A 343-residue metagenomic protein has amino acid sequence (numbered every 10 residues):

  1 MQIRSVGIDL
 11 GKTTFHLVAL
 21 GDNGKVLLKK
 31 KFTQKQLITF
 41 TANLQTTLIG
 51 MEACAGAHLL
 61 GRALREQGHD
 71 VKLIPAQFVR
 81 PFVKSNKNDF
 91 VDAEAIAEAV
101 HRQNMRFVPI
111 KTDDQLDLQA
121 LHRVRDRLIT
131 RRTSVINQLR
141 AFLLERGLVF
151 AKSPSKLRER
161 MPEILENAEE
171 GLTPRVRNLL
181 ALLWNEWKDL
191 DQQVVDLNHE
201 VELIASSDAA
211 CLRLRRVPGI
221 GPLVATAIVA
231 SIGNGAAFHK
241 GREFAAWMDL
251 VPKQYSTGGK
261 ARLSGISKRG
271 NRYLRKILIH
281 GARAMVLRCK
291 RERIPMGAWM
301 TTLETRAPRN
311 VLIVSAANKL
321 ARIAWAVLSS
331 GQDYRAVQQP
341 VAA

Functional and structural regions predicted by a protein language model:
Q2-L20, I96: Gly/Thr-rich phosphate-binding beta-strand-loop-beta motif of the actin/hexokinase/Hsp70
N23-T47: Nucleic-acid-processing active sites and adjacent nucleic-acid-binding tracks, predominantly divalent metal-dependent
L27-L28, G68-A76, S153: Short hydrophobic/aromatic-enriched beta-strand-loop microsegments
K35, F82, R213-T305, R309 (+1 more regions): Phosphate-backbone recognition surface of nucleic-acid-processing proteins
T47-C54, I96: Acidic beta-strand-to-loop metal/phosphate-binding motif
K72-R123, M161-E163, G258-R269, Y273: Short alpha-helix plus adjacent loop in nuclease-associated cores
R123-R213: Glycine-rich, often acidic, oxyanion-interacting loops/wings at catalytic, nucleic-acid, or phospho-protein interfaces
L303-A343: Basic, amphipathic alpha-helical segments enriched in Lys/Arg and hydrophobic/aromatic residues
